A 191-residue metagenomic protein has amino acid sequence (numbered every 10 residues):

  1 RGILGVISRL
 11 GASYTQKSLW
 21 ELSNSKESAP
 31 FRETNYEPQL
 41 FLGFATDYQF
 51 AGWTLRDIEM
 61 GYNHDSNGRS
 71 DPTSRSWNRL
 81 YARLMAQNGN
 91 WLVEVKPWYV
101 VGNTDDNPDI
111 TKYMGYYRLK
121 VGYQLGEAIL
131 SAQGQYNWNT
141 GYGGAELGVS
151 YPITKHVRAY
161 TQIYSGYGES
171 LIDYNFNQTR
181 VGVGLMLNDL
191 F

Functional and structural regions predicted by a protein language model:
G2-Y123, G134-Y136, T140, Q162-Y167 (+1 more regions): Outer-membrane pore/translocation modules
E127-I129, Y142: Coil-to-beta-strand transition motifs
G134, G141-P152: C-terminal interaction module
N177-F191: Outer-membrane beta-barrel "beta-signal"
